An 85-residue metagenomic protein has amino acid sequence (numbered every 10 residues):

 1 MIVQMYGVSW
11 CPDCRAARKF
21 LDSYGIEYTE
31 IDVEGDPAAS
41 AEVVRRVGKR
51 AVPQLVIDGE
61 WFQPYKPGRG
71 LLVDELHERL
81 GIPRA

Functional and structural regions predicted by a protein language model:
M1-E27: Local sequence-structure signature of Cys/Sec-based thiol-disulfide redox active-site neighborhoods
P12, E34, Q63: Nucleotide phosphate-binding site architecture
I26-S40, K49: Thiol-based oxidoreductase modules, predominantly thioredoxin-like and allied folds used for disulfide exchange
D36, V43, G59: Positions that flank functional sites
R45-R46, I82: Rhodanese-like catalytic fold shared by cysteine-dependent sulfurtransferases and DSP/PTP-type phosphatases
V47-I57: Structural micro-motif
I57-A85: Non-catalytic, surface beta->alpha helical segment in thiol-disulfide oxidoreductase systems
